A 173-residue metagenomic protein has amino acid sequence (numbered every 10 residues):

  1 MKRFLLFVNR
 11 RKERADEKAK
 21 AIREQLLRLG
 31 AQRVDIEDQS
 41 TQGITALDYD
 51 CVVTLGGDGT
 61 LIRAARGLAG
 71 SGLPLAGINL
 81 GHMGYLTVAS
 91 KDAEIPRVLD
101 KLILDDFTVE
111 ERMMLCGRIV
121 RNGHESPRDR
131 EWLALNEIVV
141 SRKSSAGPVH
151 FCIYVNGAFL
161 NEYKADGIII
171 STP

Functional and structural regions predicted by a protein language model:
M1-C51, L55, K91-T108, I119-W132: ATP/NTP phosphate-donor binding region
D16, R63-A65, L86-T87, H150: Short glycine-/acidic-enriched loop or helix-start segments at secondary-structure transitions that form or flank
T54-D58, R66-G67: N-terminal glycine-rich "phosphate-gripper" loop used for MgATP/nucleotide binding and carboxylate activation
D58-T60, M83: Short glycine-rich anion-binding loops that position phosphate/pyrophosphate groups of nucleotides and phosphorylated
T60-A64, T172: Short glycine/serine/threonine-rich phosphate/pyrophosphate-binding segments that cradle anionic phosphate groups
G72-P74: Proline-centered loop/turn at the N-terminus of a beta-strand
N79: Divalent-cation-assisted or electrostatically stabilized phosphate/pyrophosphate-binding catalytic cores
M83-G167: Catalytic core of DAGKc-family lipid kinases
